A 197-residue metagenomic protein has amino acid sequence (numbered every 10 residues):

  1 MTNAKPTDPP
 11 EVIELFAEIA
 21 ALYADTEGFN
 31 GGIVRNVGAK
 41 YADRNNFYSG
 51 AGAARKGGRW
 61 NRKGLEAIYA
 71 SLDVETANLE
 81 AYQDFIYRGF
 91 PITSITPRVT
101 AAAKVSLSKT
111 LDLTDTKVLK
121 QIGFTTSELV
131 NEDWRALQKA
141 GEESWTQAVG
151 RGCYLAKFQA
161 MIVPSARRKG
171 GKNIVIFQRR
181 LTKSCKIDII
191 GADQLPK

Functional and structural regions predicted by a protein language model:
T2-R55, R59, F85-K197: Active-site and NAD+-binding cores of ADP-ribose-processing enzymes
G58-G89: Extended catalytic/binding region for NAD+/ADP-ribose chemistry, centered on the ART fold
